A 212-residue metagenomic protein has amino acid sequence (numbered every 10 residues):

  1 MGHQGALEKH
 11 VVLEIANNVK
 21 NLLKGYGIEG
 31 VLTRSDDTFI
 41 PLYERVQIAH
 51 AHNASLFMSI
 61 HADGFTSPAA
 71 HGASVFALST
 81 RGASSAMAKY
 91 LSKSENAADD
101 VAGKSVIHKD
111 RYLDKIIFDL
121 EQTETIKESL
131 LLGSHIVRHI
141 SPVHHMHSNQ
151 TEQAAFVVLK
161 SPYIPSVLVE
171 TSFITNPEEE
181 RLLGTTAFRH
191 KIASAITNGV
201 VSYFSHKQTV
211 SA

Functional and structural regions predicted by a protein language model:
H3-A212: Active-site-proximal helix/loop segments of hydrolytic enzymes
